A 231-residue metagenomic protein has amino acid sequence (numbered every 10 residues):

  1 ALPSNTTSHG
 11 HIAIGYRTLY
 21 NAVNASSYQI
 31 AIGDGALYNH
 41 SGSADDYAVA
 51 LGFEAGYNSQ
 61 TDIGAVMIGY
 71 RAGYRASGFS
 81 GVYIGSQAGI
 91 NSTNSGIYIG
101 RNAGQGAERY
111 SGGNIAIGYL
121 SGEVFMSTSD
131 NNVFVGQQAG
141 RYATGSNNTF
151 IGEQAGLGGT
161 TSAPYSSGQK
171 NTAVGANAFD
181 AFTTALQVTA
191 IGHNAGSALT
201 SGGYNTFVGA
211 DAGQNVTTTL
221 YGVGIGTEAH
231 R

Functional and structural regions predicted by a protein language model:
A1-R231: Glycine- and small/polar-enriched repetitive beta-structure motifs of secreted/surface proteins
